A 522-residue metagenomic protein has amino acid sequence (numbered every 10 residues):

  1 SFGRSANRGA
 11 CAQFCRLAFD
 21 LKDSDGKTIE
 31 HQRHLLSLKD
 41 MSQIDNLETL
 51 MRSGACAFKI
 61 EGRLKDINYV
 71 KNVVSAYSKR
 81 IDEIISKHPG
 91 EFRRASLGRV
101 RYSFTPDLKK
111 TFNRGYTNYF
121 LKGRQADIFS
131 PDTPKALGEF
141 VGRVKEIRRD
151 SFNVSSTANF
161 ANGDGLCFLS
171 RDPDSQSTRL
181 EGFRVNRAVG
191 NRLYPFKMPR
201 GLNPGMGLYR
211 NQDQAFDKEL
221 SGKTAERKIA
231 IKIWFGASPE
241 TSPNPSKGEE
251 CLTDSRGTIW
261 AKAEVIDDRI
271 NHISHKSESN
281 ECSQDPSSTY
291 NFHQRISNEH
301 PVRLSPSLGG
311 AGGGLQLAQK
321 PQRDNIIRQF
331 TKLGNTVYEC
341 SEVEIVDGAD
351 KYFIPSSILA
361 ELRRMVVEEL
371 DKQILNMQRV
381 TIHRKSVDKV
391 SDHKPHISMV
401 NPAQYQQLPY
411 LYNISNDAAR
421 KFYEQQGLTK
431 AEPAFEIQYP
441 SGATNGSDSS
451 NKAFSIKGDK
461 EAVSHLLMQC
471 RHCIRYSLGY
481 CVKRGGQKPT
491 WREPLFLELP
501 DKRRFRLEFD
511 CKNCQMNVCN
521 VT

Functional and structural regions predicted by a protein language model:
S1-E240, L252-D285, Y290-P306, G314-T522: Surface-exposed amphipathic alpha-helical tracts and adjacent flexible/coil segments at the periphery of soluble enzymes
E240-K247: Short acidic, low-complexity intrinsically disordered linear motifs used for protein-protein interactions
G248, G309-G310: Periodic glycine anchor positions in long extracellular repeat architectures
